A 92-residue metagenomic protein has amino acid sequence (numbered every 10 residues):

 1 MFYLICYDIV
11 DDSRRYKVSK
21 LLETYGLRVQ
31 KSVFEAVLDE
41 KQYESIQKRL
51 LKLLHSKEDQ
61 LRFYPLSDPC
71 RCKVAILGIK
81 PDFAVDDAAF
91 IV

Functional and structural regions predicted by a protein language model:
M1-Q42: Extended, hydrophobic alpha-helical segments
I5, I9, I46, I76-I79 (+1 more regions): Weak global preference for isoleucine
D12, Q30, D39, K48 (+2 more regions): Short linear sequence elements within intrinsically disordered, low-complexity coil regions
A36-D59: Short, intrinsically disordered low-complexity segments
L53-V92: C-terminal structural segments of small proteins and small subunits
